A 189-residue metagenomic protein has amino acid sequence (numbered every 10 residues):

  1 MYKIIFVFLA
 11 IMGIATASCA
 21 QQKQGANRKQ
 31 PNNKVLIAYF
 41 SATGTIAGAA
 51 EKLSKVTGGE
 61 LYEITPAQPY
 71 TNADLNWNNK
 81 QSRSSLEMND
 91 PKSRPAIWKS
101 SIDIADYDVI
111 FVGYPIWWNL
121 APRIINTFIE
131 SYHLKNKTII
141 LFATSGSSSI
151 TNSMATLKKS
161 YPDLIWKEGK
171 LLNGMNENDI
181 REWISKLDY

Functional and structural regions predicted by a protein language model:
M1-Q24: Bacterial Sec-dependent N-terminal signal peptides
I11-M12, A42-G44, G146: Short, glycine/serine-rich, charged loops/turns that create anion-binding and catalytic segments at active sites
A20-Y107, N119-A121, N126, E130 (+1 more regions): N-terminal beta1-alpha1-beta2 submodule of the flavodoxin-like/Rossmannoid cofactor-binding fold
T57, Y132, Y161-L164: A structural signal for short coil/turn segments at secondary-structure junctions
Y114-P115: Glycine-rich, N-terminal phosphate-binding loop of Rossmann-like dinucleotide-binding domains
I140-N176: Short, glycine-/small-residue-rich phosphate/pyrophosphate-handling segment
